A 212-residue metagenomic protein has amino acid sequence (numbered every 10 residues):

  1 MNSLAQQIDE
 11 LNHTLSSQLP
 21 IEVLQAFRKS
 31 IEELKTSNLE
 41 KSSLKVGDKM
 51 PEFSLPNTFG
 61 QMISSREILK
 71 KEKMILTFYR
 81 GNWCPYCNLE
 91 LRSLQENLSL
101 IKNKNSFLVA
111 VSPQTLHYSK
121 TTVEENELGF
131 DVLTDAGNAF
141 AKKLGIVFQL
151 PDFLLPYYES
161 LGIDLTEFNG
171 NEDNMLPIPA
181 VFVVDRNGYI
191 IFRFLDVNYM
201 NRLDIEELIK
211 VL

Functional and structural regions predicted by a protein language model:
M1-K49: N-terminal targeting signals for export/organelle localization
E32-K73: Long amphipathic N-terminal alpha/beta scaffold segment
S65-L94: Short active-site neighborhood of thiol/selenol oxidoreductases, capturing the structured segment around
I68-L69, K102, M175: Short, flexible hinge/linker loops that cap or flank conserved catalytic cores
L91-K143: Structural microenvironment flanking redox-active thiols in thiol-disulfide oxidoreductases
D135-M200: Thiol/selenol-based redox catalytic cores and closely related redox-interacting motifs
Y199-L212: A short, polar/charged loop-to-alpha-helix boundary motif
